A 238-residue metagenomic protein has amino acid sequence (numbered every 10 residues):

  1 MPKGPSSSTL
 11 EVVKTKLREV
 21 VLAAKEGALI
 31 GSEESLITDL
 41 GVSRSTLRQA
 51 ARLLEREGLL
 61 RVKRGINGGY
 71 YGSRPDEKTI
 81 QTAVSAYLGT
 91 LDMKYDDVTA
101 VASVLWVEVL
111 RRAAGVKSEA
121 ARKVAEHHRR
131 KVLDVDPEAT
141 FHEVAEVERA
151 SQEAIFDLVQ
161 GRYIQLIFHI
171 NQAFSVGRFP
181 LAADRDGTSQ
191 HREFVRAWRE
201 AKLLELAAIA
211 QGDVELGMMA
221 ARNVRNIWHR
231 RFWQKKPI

Functional and structural regions predicted by a protein language model:
M1-V104, G115: Short linear motifs at protein or domain termini
A24, V135, F156, A208-I209: Hydrophobic side-chain positions on well-ordered alpha-helices, corresponding to helix-helix packing/interface faces
E33, V159-R162, G212-V214: Short loop-to-helix capping motifs
S85, G161, V176-R185, A207 (+2 more regions): Amphipathic C-terminal alpha-helical segment
G89-D96, A113-V116, L133-A139, R185-F194: A ubiquitous short alpha-helical element
A100, H142, V195-A197: Short helix-capping and inter-helix turn/linker motifs at the boundaries of alpha-helical repeat units
A102-A183, K202, M218-W228: Conserved amphipathic alpha-helical segments that form helical-bundle/coiled-coil interaction surfaces
E193-L203, A207, M218-I238: C-terminal-biased regions
